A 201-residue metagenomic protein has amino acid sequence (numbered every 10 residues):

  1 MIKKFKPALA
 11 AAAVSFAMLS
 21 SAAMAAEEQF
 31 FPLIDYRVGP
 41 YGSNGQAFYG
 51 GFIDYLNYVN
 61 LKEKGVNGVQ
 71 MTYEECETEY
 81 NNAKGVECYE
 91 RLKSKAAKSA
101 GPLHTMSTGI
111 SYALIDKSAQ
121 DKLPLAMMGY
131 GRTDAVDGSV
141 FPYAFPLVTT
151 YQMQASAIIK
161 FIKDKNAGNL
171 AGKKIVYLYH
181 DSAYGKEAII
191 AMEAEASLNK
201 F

Functional and structural regions predicted by a protein language model:
M1-A12: Bacterial N-terminal signal peptides that target proteins for export
L19-A25: Sec/Tat signal peptide C-region and signal peptidase I cleavage site
E28-F30, S43-G50, L61-G138, L147: Beta-alpha junction/loop-to-helix N-cap segments that form part of ligand/metal-binding clefts
F31-P40: Acidic/histidine-rich, surface-exposed loop or edge segments in extracytoplasmic proteins
R37, E79, Y179-A183: Residue-level signal for short, function-critical loop segments
P40-F52, A183-I190: Glycine- and acidic-residue-enriched helix-capping/strand-helix junction motifs
Y55-V66, A167-G168: Flexible, small-residue-rich helix->loop connector segments that border functional cores
A97-F201: Extracytoplasmic ligand/sensor domains, especially the bilobed periplasmic-binding protein
